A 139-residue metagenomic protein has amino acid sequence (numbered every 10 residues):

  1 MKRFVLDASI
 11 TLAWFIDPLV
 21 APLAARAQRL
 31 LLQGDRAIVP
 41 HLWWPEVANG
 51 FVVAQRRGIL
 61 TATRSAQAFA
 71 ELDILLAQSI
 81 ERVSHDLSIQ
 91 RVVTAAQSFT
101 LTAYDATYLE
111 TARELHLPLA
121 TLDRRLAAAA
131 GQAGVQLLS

Functional and structural regions predicted by a protein language model:
M1-L42, A54, G58-Q67, A133: Short, well-structured N-terminal submotif of metal-dependent ribonuclease cores
M1-R3, L109-S139: Acidic, PIN/NYN-like endoribonuclease modules and their adjacent C-terminal/linker elements
I10, W43, S88, Y108 (+1 more regions): Alpha-helix capping/helix-boundary segments
G34, A54-G58, L75-S79, A95 (+2 more regions): Alpha-helix C-capping/helix-to-loop hinge sites
P40, Y104, L122: Replace "coordinates the UDP/GDP/TDP-sugar" with "coordinates nucleotide-activated sugar donors
H41-W44, R64-S98: Acidic catalytic patch
V47: Entry/capping segment at the start of metal-dependent catalytic domains with acidic active-site entry clusters
